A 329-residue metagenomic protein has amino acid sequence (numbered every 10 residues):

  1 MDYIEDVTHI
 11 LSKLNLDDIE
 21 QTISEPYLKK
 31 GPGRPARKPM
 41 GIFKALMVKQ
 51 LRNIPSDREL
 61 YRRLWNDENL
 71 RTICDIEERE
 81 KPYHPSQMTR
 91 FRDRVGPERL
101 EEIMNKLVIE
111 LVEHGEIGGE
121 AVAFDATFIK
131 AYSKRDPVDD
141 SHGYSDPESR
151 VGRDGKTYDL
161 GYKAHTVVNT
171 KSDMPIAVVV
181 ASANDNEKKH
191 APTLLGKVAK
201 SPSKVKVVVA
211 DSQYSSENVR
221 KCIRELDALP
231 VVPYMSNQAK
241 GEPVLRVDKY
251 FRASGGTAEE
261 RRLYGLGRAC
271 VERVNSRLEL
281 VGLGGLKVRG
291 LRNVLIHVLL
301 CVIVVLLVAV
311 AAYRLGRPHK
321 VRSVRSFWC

Functional and structural regions predicted by a protein language model:
M1-I42, M47, E101-E102, E110-E113: Dynamic "connector" segments at or just before major functional cores
G31-M40, D154-T157, V288-V298: Structural motif
R58-D75: DNA-recognition alpha helix
R62, M88-E225, V298: Polybasic low-complexity intrinsically disordered regions
C74-R94: Major-groove recognition helix of helix-turn-helix-like DNA-binding domains
S212-Q213, E217-E279: Helix-centered, glycine/charged polyanion-binding patches within enzymatic domains that contact phosphate-containing
R261-C329: Basic, amphipathic alpha-helical segments enriched in Lys/Arg and hydrophobic/aromatic residues
